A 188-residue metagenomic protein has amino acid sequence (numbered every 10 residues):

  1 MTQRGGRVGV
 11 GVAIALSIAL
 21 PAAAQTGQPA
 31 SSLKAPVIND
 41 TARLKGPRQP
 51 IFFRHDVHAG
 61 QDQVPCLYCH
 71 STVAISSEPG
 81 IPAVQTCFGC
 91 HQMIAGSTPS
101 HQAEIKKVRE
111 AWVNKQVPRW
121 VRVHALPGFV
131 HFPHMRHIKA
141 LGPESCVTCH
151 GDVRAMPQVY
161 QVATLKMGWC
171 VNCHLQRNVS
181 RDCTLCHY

Functional and structural regions predicted by a protein language model:
T2-V10: Bacterial N-terminal signal peptides that target proteins for export
G11-A19: Bacterial N-terminal signal peptides
A15, A42-L44, V57, E78 (+1 more regions): Sterically constrained small-residue positions within well-ordered secondary structures of folded domains
L20-A24: Sec/Tat signal peptide C-region and signal peptidase I cleavage site
Q25-G46, I94-V130, S180-R181, L185-Y188: Primarily the internal scaffold of c-type cytochrome electron-transfer domains, especially repeated/multiheme c-type
P47-S100, P127-Y188: Sequence context surrounding c-type heme c attachment/ligation sites in exported
